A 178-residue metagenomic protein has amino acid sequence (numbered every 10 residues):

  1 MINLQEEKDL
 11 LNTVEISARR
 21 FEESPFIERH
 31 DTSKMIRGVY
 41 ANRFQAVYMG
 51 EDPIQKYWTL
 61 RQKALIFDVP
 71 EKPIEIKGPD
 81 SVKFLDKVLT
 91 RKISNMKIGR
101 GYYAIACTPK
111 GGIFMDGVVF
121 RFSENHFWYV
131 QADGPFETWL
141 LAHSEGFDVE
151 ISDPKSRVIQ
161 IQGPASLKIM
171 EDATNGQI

Functional and structural regions predicted by a protein language model:
M1-C107, G112: Acidic, proline/glycine-enriched N-terminal capping motif
M115-I178: Acidic, low-complexity central loop/insert segments
